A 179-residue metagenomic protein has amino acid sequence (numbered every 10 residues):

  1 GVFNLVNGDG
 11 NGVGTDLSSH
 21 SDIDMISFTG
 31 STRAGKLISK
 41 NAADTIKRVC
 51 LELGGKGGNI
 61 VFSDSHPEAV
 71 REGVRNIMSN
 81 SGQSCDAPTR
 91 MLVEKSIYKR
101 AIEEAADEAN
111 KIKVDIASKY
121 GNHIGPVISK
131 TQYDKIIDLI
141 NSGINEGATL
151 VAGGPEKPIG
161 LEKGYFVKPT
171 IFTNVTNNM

Functional and structural regions predicted by a protein language model:
G1, S18-M25: Short, surface-exposed connector motifs at secondary-structure boundaries
G1-G14: PLP-dependent aminotransferase-like
G14-T15, V70: Short hydrophobic/charged patches on amphipathic alpha-helices used for structural packing and interfaces
D16-L17, S142: Well-formed, non-transmembrane alpha-helical positions, independent of function
M25, S31-N177: ALDH superfamily catalytic-core signature
